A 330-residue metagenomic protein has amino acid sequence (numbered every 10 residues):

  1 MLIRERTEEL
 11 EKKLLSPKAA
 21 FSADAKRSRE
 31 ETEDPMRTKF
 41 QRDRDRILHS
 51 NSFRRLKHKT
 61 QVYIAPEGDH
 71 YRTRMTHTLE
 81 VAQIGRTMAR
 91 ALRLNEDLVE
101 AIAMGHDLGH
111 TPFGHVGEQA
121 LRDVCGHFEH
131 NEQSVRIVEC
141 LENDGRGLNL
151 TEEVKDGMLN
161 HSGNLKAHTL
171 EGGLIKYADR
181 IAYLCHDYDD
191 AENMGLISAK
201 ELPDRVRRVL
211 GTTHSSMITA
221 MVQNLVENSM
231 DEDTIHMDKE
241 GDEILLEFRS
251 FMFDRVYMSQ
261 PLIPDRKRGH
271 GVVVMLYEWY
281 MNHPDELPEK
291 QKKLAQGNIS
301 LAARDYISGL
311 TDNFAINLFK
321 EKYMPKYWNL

Functional and structural regions predicted by a protein language model:
M1-T78, A82-M88, N95-E96, F128-L330: Histidine-centered, transition-metal-coordinating active-site segments
F53, G105-D107: Short glycine-enriched loops at secondary-structure junctions
Y71, H110-T111: Short strand->helix junction
L92, T111-H115, F314: Amphipathic alpha-helical interaction segments
D97, A101, P112-H127, N193-I197: Post-HEXXH active-site segment of zinc metalloproteases
E100-G105, Y177-A178: Short alpha-helix carrying the canonical HExxH Zn2+-binding catalytic motif
M104-G105, R122, K293: Conserved short loop/turn motifs at secondary-structure junctions
G109-H110, A182: Short active-site segment of divalent metal-dependent hydrolases/proteases that encodes the spacing between
